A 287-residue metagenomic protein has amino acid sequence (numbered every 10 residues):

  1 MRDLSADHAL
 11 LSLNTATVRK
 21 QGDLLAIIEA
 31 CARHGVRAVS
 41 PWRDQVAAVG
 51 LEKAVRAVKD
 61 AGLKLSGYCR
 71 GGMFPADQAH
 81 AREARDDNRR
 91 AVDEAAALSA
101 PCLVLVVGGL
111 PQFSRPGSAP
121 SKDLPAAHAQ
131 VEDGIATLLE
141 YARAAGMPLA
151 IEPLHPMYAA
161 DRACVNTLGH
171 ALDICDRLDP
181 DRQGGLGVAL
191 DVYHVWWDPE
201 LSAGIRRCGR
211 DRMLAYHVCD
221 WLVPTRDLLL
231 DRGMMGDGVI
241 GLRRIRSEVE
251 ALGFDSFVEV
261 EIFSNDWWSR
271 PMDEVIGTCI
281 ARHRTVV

Functional and structural regions predicted by a protein language model:
M1-G35, S99-A100, R115, A136 (+2 more regions): Histidine-acidic metal/acid-base catalytic patches
M1-T15, S66-P75, L110-S118, Y158: N-terminal small/glycine-rich loop or linker at the start of catalytic domains across soluble metabolic enzymes
D3-L4, D60, H80-G187, W197 (+1 more regions): Active-site acidic/histidine proton-transfer and metal-coordination neighborhood in alpha/beta enzyme cores
L10-D23, G72-R85, S121-A127: Active-site mouth loops of central-metabolism enzymes
T17-R19, R43-A47, G71-M73, V107-P111 (+4 more regions): Active-site-proximal loop/turn and secondary-structure-junction residues that shape catalytic pockets, frequently
I28-A47, C69-M73: N-terminal substrate-binding region of glycoside hydrolase catalytic domains
A38-K59, L110-S114, Y158-A159: Glycine-rich, proline-tolerant flexible connector loops at the mouths of alpha/beta enzymes
S40, G67-C69, V104, A150 (+2 more regions): Conserved beta-strand positions in the central sheet of alpha/beta enzyme cores
